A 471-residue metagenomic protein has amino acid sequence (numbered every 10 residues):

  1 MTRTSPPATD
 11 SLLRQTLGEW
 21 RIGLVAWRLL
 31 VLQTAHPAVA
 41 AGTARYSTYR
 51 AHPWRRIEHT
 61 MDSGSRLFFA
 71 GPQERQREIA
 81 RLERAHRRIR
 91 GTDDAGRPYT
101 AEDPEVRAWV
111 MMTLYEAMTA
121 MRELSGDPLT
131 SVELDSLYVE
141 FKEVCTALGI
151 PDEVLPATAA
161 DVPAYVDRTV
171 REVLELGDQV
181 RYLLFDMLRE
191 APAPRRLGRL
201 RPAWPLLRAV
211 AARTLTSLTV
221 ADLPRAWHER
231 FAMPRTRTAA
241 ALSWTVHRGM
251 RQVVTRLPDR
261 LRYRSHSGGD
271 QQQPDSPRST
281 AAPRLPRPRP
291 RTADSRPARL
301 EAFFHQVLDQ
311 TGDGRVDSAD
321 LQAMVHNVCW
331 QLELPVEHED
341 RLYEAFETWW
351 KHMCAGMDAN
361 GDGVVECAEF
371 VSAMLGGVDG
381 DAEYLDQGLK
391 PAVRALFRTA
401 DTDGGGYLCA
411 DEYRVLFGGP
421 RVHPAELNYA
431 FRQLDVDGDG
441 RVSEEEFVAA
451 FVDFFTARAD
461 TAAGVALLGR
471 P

Functional and structural regions predicted by a protein language model:
M1-P286: Mature, function-bearing regions of proteins
R55, D294-R296, E344-A345, Q387-G388 (+1 more regions): Short helix-capping and inter-helix turn/linker motifs at the boundaries of alpha-helical repeat units
S65, M118-R122, R398, R414 (+1 more regions): Amphipathic alpha-helical segments within well-ordered protein domains
Y115, L134-Y138, A298-A302, S318-H326 (+11 more regions): An amphipathic alpha-helix signature
P286-P290, D294-D313: Short terminal alpha-helical segments
V307, R315-D381: Acidic (E/D-rich), amphipathic helical modules within compact regulatory domains
K351-G404, V415-Y429, Q433-P471: EF-hand and EF-hand-like Ca2+-sensor regions
